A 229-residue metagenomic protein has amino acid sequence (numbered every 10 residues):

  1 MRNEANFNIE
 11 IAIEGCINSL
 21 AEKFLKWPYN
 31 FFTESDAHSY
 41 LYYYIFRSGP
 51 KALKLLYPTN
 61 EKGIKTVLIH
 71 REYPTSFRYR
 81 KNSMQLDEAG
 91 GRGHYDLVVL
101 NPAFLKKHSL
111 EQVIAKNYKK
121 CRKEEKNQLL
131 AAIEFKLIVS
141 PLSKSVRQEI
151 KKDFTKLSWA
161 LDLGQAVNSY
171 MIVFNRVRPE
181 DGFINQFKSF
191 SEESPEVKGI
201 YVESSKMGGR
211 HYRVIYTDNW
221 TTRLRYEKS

Functional and structural regions predicted by a protein language model:
M1-R47: Charged, often low-complexity linker/regulatory segments
E10, E14, R147-K156, Q186-E193: Well-ordered, non-membrane alpha-helical segments in soluble/globular domains
F24-N30, M84, K136-S145: Surface-exposed cleft-lining segments at the edges of enzyme active sites
P58-K126: Active-site metal-binding core of divalent-cation-utilizing nuclease and nuclease-like domains
L97-N101, Q128-S140, L157: Conserved catalytic cores of phosphodiester-cleaving nucleases, focusing on short active-site segments
K106-I114, I138-T155: Active-site-adjacent loop/helix micro-motif of nuclease/hydrolase catalytic cores
A160-K188: Nucleic-acid nuclease catalytic cores
I184-S229: Intrinsically disordered, low-complexity terminal regions enriched in charged/polar residues
